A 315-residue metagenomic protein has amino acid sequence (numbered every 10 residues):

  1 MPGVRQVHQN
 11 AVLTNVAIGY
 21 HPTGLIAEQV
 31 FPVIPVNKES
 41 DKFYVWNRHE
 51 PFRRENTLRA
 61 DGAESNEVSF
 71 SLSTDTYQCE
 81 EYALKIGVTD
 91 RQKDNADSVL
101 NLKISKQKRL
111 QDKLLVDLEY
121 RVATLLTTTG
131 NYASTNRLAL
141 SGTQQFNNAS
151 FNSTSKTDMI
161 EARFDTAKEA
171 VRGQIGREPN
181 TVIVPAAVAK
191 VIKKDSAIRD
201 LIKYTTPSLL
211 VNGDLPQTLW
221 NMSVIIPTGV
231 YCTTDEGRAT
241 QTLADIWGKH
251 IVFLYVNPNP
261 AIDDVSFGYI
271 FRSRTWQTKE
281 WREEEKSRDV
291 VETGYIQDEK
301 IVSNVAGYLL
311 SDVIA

Functional and structural regions predicted by a protein language model:
P2-T57, S73, Y77-Q78, D94 (+2 more regions): Sequence/fold signature of self-assembling virion shell proteins
W46, A63-E67: Hydrophobic, aromatic-lined core segments that form the binding pocket/scaffold for planar heteroaromatic ligands
F70: An N-terminal low-complexity regulatory-tail signal and nearby short nucleic-acid-interaction modules
D75-D97: Extended, low-charge hydrophobic alpha-helical regions
E81-A83, P179, R288-V290: Broad gene-expression machinery/nucleic-acid interaction feature
D90-E178, A186-I198, I314-A315: Alpha-helical scaffold segments that mediate packing/assembly in large oligomeric complexes
T181-P185, I225-P227: A structural signal for short, well-ordered beta-strand segments and their strand-loop junctions that often border
